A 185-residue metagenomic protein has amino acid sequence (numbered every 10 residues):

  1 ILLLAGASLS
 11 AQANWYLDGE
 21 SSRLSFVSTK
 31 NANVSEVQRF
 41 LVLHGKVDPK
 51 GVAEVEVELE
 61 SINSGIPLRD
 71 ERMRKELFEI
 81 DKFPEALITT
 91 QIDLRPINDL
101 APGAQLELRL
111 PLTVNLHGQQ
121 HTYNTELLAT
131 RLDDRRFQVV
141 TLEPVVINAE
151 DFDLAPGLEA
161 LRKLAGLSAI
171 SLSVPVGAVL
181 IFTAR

Functional and structural regions predicted by a protein language model:
L2-A11: Hydrophobic h-region of N-terminal signal peptides that target proteins for export in Gram-negative bacteria
A11-R185: Low-complexity, acidic/polar, glycine-enriched regions of mature
